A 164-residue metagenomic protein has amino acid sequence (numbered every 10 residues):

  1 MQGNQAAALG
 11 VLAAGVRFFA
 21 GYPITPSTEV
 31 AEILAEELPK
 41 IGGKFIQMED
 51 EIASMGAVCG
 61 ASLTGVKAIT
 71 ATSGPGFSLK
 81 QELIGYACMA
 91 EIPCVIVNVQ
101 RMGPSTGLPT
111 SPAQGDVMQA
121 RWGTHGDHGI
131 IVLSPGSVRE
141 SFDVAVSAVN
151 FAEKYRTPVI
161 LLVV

Functional and structural regions predicted by a protein language model:
M1-H125, G129: Thiamine diphosphate
S111-V164: Conserved thiamine diphosphate
